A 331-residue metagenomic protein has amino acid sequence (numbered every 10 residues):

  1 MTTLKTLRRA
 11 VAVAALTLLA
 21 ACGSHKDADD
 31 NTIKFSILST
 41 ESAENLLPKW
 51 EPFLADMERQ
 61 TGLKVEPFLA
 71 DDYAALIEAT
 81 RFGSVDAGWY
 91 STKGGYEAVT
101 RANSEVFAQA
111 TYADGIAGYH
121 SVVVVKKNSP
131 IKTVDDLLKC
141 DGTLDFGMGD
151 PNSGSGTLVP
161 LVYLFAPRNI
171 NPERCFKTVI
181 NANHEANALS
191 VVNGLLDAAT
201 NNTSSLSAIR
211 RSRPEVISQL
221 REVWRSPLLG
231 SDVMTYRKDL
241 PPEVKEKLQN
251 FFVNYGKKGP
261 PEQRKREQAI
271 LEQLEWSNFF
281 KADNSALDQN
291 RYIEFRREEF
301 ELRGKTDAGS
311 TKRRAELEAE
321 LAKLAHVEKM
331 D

Functional and structural regions predicted by a protein language model:
L19-A21: C-terminal motif of bacterial Sec signal peptides marking the signal peptidase cleavage site
G23-K26: Bacterial signal peptide processing site
D30-E58, A70, I116-L189, N193: Bilobed "Venus flytrap"/periplasmic-binding protein-like clamshell domains and structurally analogous long
K34-S39, A108, Y112-V122, P214-Q249 (+1 more regions): Periplasmic-binding protein-like
E41-S42, P48, P52, V244-D331: An extracytoplasmic/periplasmic, membrane-proximal ligand-sensing/linker region
R59-L69, P167-N181, L195, E215-Q219 (+1 more regions): A local structural motif
A74-G88, R101, Y119, H184-A199: Short helices/loops that flank or line small-molecule/ion binding pockets
W89-N103, A166, V192-N193, D197-S218: A ligand-binding cleft/hinge motif common to bilobed small-molecule-binding domains
